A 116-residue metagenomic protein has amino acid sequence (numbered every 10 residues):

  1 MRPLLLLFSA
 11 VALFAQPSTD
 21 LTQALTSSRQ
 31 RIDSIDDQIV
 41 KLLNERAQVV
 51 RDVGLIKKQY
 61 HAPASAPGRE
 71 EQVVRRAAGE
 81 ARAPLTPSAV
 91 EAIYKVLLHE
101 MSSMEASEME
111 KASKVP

Functional and structural regions predicted by a protein language model:
M1-L4: Positively charged n-region of N-terminal signal peptides that target proteins for export
F8-Q16: Hydrophobic h-region of N-terminal signal peptides that target proteins for export in Gram-negative bacteria
Q16-P116: Domain-level signature for soluble enzymes in the chorismate/prephenate branch of the shikimate pathway
